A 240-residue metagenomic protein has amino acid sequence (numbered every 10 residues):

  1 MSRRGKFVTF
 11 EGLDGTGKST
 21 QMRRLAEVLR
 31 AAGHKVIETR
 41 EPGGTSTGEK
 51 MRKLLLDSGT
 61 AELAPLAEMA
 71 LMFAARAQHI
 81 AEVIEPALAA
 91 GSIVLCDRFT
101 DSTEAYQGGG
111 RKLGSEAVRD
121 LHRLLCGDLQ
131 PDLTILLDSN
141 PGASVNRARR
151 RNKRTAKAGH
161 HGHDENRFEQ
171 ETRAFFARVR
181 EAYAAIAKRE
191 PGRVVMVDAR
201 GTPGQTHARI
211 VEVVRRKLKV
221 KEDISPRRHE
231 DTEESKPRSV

Functional and structural regions predicted by a protein language model:
F10: Hydrophobic anchor at the beta1->P-loop junction of P-loop NTPases
L13: P-loop (Walker A) phosphate-binding loop of NTP-binding proteins
K18: Conserved lysine of the Walker
Q21: Hydrophobic positions on the alpha1 helix immediately C-terminal to the Walker A/P-loop
A26, G142-I224, K236: NTP-dependent small-molecule kinase module
A32-C126, F175, R209: ATP-dependent small-molecule kinase phosphotransfer cores that center on conserved nucleotide phosphate-binding segments
C96-R98, G127-R150: Conserved phosphate-donor/acceptor-positioning beta-strand/loop module used by diverse small-molecule
P226-V240: Short, low-complexity, charge-dense intrinsically disordered segments
